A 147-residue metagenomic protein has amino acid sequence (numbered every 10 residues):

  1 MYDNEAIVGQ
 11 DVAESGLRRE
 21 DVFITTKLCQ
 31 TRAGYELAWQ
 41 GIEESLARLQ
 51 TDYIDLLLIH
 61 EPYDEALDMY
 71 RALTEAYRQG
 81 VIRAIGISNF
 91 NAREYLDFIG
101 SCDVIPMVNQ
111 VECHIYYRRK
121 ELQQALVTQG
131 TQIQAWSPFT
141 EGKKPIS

Functional and structural regions predicted by a protein language model:
M1, S15, Q30-T31, P62 (+1 more regions): Short beta->alpha junction loops/turns
M1-V22, F139-G142: N-terminal binding-site loop/beta-alpha segment at the start of enzyme catalytic domains that lines or forms
Y2-D3, Q30, N89-R93: Short beta->alpha linker loops
A13, K27-E75: Glycine/small-residue-rich loop that forms an oxyanion/phosphate-binding "nest" at active or ligand-binding sites
G16, R48-T51, Q79, D103: Alpha-helix termination/capping residues and helix-transition junctions
R18-V22, D52-L56, R83-A84, I105-V108: Short acidic capping loops at alpha-helix termini that bridge into adjacent secondary structure
T25-K27, A135-W136: Generic beta-sheet signal
E61-S147: Beta/alpha (TIM)-barrel catalytic core signal, keyed to glycine-rich beta->alpha loops juxtaposed to Asp/Glu that bind
